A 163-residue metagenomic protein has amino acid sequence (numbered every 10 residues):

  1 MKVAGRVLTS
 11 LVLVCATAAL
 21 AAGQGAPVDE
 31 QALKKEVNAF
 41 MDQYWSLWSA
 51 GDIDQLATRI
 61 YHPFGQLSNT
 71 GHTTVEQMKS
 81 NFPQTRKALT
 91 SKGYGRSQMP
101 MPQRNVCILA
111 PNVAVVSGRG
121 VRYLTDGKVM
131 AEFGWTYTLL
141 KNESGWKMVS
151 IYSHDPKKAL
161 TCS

Functional and structural regions predicted by a protein language model:
M1-L11: Bacterial N-terminal signal peptides that target proteins for export
L13-A21: Hydrophobic h-region of N-terminal signal peptides that target proteins for export in Gram-negative bacteria
A21-T58, C162-S163: Short, low-complexity N-terminal intrinsically disordered segments enriched in polar/charged residues
Y44, L56-A57, F64, V116 (+1 more regions): Hydrophobic pocket/interface hotspot
I60-Q77, T90-K92: A short gly/proline-enriched turn/hairpin at secondary-structure junctions
I60-Y61, T70-G71, G118-G120, Y137 (+1 more regions): A mature extracytoplasmic/lumenal domain signature
S80-K128: Surface-exposed, charged secondary-structure patches
E132-C162: Short beta-strand edge/turn micro-motifs at domain boundaries
